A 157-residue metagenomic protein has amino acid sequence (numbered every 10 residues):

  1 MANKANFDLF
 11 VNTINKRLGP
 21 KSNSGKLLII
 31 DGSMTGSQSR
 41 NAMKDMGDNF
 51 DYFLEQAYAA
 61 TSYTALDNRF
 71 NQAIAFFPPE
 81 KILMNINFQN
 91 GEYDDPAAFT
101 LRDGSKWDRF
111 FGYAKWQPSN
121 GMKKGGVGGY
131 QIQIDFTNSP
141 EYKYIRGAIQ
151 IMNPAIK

Functional and structural regions predicted by a protein language model:
M1-K157: Secreted glycan hydrolases and related glycan-binding modules that recognize and/or cleave
